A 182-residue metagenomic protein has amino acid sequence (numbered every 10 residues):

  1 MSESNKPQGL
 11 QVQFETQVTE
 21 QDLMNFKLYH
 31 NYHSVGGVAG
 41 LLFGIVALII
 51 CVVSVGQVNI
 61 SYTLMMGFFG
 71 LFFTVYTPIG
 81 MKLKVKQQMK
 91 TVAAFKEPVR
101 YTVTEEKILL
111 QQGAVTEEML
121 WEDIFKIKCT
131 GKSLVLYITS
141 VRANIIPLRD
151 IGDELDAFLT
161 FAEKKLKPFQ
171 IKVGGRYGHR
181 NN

Functional and structural regions predicted by a protein language model:
M1-A47, Y177: N-terminal membrane-targeting/pre-transmembrane regions
V12, E117-M119, N144: Short beta-strand segments
T19, I108-L109, E117-K132: Phosphoinositide-dependent membrane-docking surfaces
H30-A93: Alpha-helical transmembrane spans
T77-E118: Conserved beta-hairpin
P98-R100, F125-K126, V135: Short, surface-exposed charged micro-motifs
S133-N182: A membrane-cytosol interface segment of integral membrane proteins
